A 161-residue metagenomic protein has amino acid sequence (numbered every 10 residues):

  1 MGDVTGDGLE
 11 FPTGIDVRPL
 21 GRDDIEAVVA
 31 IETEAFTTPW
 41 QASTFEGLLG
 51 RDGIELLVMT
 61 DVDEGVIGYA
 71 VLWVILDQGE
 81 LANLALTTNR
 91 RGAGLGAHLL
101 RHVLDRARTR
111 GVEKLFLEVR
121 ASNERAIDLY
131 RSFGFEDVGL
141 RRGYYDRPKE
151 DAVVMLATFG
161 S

Functional and structural regions predicted by a protein language model:
G2-D3, E118, R131, E136-V153: Conserved catalytic-core motifs of GNAT/GCN5-like acyltransferases
G2-I15, P19-A93, L100-R106, R110 (+1 more regions): Acetyl-CoA-dependent GNAT
A42, E46, A121, Y144-Y145: Conserved beta-strand edge residues that scaffold enzyme active sites
T87, R91, R120-S122, R147: Residue-level recognition of the GNAT/N-acetyltransferase active site
R91, A97-H98, K114, R125: Preference for well-ordered, secondary-structure-rich cores of eukaryotic proteins
L100, N123-A126, G143-P148: Short glycine/proline-centered loop/turn elements that form peptide/ligand docking sites
A107-E118, R141: Conserved GNAT acetyl-CoA-binding A-motif
